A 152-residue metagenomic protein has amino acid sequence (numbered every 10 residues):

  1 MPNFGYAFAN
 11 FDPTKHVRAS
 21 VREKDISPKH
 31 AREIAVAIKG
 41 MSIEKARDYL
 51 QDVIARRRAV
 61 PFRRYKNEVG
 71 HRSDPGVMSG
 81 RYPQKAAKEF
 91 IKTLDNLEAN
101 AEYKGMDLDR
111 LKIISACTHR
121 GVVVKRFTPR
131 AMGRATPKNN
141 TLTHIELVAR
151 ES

Functional and structural regions predicted by a protein language model:
P2-L108, V148-E151: Ribosome large-subunit tunnel/peptidyl-transferase-proximal elements
F8, K45, R120-K125, R134 (+1 more regions): A broad, structure-centric signal for solvent-exposed, well-ordered loop/edge residues that line or flank functional
S20-V21, G133-T136: Short beta-strand/turn micro-motifs at beta-sheet edges
R32, L111, T141-T143: Residues at beta-strand starts and edge strands
R64, R126-T128, L142: Surface-exposed beta-strand edges and their flanking turn/coil or helix-capping segments
S73-S79, K125-M132: Low-complexity, polar-biased intrinsically disordered regions enriched in Pro/Ser/Thr/Gly
L108-R130: Extended, charged amphipathic interaction segments
A135-S152: C-terminal edge-of-domain segments
